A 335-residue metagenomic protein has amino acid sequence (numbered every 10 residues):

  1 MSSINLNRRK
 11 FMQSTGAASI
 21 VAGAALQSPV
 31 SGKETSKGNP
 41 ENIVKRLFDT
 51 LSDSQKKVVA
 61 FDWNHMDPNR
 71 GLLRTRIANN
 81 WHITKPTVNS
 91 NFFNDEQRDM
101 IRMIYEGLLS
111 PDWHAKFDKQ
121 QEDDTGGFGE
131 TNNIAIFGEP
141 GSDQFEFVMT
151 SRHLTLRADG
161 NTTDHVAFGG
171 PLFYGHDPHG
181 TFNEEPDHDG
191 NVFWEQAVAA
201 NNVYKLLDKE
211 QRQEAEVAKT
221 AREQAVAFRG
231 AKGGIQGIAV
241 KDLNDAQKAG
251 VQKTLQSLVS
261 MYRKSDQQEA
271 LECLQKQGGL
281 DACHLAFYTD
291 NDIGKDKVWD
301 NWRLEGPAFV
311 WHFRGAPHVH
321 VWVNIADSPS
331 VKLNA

Functional and structural regions predicted by a protein language model:
M1-S3, G23, R74: Intrinsically disordered, low-complexity regions
S2-N7, K33-N39: N-terminal intrinsically disordered, low-complexity tails enriched in polar/charged
S2-S19: N-terminal secretory signal peptides and thylakoid transit peptides that target proteins across membranes
I20-V21, V59: Active-site-proximal flexible loops/turns
A24-E34: Bacterial Sec-dependent signal peptides at the C-terminal "C-region" and cleavage site
E34-D53, K57-A335: A cross-kingdom marker for long, charged
